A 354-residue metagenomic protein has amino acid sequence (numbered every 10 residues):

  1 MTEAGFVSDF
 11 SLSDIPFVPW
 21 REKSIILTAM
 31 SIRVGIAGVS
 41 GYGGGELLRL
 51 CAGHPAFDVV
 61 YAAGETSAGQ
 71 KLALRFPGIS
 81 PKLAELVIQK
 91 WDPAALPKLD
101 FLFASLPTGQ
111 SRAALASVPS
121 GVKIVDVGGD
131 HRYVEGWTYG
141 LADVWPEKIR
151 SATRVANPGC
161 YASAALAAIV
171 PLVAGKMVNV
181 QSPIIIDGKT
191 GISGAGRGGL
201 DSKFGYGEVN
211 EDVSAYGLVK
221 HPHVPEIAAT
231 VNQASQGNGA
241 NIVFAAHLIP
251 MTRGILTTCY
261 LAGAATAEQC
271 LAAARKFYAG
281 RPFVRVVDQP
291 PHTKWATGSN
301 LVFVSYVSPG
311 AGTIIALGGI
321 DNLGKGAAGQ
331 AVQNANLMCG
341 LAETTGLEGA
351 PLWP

Functional and structural regions predicted by a protein language model:
D9-W20: Short, low-complexity, charge-dense intrinsically disordered segments
E22-L218, Q236-G237, V307-G310, T344-L347 (+1 more regions): N-terminal Rossmann-like NAD(P) cofactor-binding subdomain of oxidoreductases, focused on the glycine-rich
Y42, C160-A167, L218-E226, Q269 (+2 more regions): Conserved active-site and cofactor/substrate-binding residues in soluble primary-metabolism enzymes
A152, E211-V213, G254-T258, I315: Short, solvent-exposed beta-strand edge segments and adjacent coil->beta transition regions
V219-V287: C-terminal substrate-binding/catalytic lobe of Rossmann-fold NAD(P)-dependent dehydrogenases
Y260-P354: C-terminal active-site/capping subdomain that shapes the small-molecule cofactor and substrate pocket of enzyme
